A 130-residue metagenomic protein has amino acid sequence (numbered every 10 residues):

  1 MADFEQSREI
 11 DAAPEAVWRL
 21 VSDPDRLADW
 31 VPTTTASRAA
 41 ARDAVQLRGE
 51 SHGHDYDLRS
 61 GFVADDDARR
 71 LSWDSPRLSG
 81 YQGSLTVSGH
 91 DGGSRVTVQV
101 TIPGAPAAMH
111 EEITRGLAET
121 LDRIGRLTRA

Functional and structural regions predicted by a protein language model:
M1-A41: Hydrophobic ligand-binding cavity/cleft-lining segments
M1-F4, D43-L47, R123-G125: An N-terminal domain-start capping segment
S7-D11, G61-V63, T86: Generic structural detector for well-ordered beta-strands
A13, R26, H54, A105 (+1 more regions): Short phosphate-engaging motifs
A16-W18, D55-D57, G83, P106-A108: Short acidic, gly/pro-rich beta-turn/loop elements at beta-sheet edges and active-site/ligand-binding grooves
A28-P32, A36-Q82, A130: Glycine-rich portal/gate segments that line the openings of hydrophobic small-molecule binding cavities
S72-A130: Beta-strand/loop substructures that line and gate deep hydrophobic ligand-binding cavities in soluble
